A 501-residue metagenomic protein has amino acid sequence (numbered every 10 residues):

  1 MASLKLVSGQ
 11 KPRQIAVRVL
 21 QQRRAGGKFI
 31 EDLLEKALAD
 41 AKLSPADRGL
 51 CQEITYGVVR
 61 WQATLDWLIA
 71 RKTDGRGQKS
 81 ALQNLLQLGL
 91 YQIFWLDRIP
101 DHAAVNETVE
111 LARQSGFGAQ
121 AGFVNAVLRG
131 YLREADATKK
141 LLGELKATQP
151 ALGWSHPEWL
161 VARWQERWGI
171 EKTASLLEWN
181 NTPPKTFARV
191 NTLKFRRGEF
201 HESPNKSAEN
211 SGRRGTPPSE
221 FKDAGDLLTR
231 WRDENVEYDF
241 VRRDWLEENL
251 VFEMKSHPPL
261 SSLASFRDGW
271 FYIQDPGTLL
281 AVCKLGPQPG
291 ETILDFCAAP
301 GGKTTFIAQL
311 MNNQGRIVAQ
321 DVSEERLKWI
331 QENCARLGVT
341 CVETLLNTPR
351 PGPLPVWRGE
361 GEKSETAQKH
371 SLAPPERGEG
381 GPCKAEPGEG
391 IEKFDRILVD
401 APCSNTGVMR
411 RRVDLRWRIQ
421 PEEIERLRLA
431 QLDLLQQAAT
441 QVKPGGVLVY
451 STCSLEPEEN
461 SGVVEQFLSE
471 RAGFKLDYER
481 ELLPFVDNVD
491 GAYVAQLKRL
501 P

Functional and structural regions predicted by a protein language model:
M1-W357, G361-P375, G381-P501: S-adenosylmethionine
